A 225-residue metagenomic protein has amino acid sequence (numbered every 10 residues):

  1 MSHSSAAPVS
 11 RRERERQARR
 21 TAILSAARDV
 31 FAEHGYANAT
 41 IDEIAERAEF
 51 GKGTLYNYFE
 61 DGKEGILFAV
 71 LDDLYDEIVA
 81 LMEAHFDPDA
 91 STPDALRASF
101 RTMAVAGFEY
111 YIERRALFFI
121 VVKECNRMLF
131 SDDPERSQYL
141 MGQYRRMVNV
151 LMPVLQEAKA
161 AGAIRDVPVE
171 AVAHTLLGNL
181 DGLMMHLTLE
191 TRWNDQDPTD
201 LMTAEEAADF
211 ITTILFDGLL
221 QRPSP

Functional and structural regions predicted by a protein language model:
M1-A18, F86-D89, P223-P225: N-terminal intrinsically disordered/low-complexity leader segments
M1-A6, A106-E109, R145, N149-A161 (+2 more regions): C-terminal peripheral helix-coil segments that are non-catalytic and often amphipathic
M1-E13, S25-D29, N38-T40, A48 (+2 more regions): Short glycine/proline-centered loop/turn elements that form peptide/ligand docking sites
R16, L24, L67, L71 (+6 more regions): Amphipathic, non-transmembrane alpha-helical scaffold segments
R19-A27, I44, V70-M82, L151: Generic hydrophobic, amphipathic alpha-helix propensity
A22, V30-G65, A69: Helix-turn-helix
E83-A116, E170-L176, E205-A208: Hydrophobic alpha-helical connector segments
T102, E109-V150, E170-H174, P198-L201: Short secondary-structure transition hinges
